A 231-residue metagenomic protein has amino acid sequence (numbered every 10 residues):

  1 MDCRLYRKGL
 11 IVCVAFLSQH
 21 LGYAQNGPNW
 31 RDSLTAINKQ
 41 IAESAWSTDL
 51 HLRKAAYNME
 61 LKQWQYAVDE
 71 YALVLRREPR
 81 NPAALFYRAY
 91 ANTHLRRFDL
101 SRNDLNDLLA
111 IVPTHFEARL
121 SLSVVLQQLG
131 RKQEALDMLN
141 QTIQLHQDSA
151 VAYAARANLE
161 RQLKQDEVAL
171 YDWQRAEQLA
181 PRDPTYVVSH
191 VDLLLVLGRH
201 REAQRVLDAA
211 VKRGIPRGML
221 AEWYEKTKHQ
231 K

Functional and structural regions predicted by a protein language model:
L21-Q65, D69: N-terminal leader/linker segments that initiate helical-solenoid repeat arrays
G27-A36, K62-L73, H94-D107, L129-Q141 (+2 more regions): Structural signature of tandem alpha-helical TPR/SEL1-like repeats, specifically the intra-repeat loop/turn
P28, V196-K231: Terminal, low-structured helical/coil segments at or just beyond the last alpha-helical repeat
T48-D49, P82-A83, F116-E117, A150-V151 (+2 more regions): Helix-start (N-cap) detector for alpha-helical repeat units in TPR-like alpha-solenoids, especially tetratricopeptide
M59, F86, T93, Q127 (+3 more regions): Position-specific recognition of the canonical hydrophobic site in helix A of tetratricopeptide repeat
